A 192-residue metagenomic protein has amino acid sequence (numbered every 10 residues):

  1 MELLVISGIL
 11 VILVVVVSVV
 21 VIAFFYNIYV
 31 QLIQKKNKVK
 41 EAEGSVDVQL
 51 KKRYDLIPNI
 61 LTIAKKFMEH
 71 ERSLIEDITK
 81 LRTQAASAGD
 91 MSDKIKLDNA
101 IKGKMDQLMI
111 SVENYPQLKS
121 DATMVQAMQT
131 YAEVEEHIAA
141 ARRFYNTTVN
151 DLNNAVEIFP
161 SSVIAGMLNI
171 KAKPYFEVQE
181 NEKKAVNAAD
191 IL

Functional and structural regions predicted by a protein language model:
E2-L192: A helix-centric hydrophobic-segment signal that preferentially recognizes long, alpha-helical stretches used
